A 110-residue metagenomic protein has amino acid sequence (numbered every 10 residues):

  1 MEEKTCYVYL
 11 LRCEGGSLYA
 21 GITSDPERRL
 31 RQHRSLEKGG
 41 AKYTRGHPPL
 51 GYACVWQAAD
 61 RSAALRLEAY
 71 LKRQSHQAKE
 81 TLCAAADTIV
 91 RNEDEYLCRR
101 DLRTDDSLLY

Functional and structural regions predicted by a protein language model:
M1-G39, R45-A58, S62-K72, A85-Y110: GIY-YIG nuclease catalytic motif and its immediate N-terminal context
Q77-A84: A short, polar/charged loop-to-alpha-helix boundary motif
